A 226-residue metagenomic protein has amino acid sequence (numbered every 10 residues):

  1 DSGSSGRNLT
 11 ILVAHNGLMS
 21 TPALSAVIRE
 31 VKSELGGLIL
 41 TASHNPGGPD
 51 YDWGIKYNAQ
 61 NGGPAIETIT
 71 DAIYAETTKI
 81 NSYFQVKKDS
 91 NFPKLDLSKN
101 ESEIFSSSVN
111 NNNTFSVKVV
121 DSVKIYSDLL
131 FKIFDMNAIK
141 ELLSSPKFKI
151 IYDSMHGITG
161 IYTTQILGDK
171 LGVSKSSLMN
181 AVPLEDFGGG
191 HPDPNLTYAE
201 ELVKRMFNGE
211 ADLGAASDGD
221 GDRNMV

Functional and structural regions predicted by a protein language model:
D1-Y51, Q165-V226: N-terminal small/polar loop signature for handling phosphorylated ligands or for N-terminal nucleophile
P49-G209: Gly/Ser/Thr-enriched, mixed-charge loops and adjacent short helices that form phosphate/oxyanion-binding elements
